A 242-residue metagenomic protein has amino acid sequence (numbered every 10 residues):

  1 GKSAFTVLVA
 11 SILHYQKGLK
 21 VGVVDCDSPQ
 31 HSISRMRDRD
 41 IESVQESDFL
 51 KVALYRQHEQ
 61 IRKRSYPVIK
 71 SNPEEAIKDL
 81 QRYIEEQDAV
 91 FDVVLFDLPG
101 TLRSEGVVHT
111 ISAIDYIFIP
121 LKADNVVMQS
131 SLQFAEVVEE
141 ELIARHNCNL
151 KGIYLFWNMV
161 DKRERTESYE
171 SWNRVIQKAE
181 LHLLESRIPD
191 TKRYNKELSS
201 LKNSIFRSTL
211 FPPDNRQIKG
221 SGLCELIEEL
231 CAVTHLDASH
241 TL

Functional and structural regions predicted by a protein language model:
G1: Conserved glycine(s) of the Walker
A4, V9-V93: P-loop/Walker-type NTP enzyme "switch/lid" segment
V23-V24, F96, I119, L155-W157: Structural beta-sheet core signal
S32-I33, D115, F134, I188: Generic structural signal for small/hydrophobic residues in well-ordered secondary structure, especially within
E105-N125: Inter-motif core of Ras-like GTPase G domains
S131-N147: Conserved C-terminal guanine-recognition region of P-loop GTPase G domains, centered on the G4
M159-S208: Beta-strand-loop-alpha "switch" segments that mediate conformational coupling across diverse proteins
K196-I227: C-terminal boundary of histidine-terminating zinc-finger modules
